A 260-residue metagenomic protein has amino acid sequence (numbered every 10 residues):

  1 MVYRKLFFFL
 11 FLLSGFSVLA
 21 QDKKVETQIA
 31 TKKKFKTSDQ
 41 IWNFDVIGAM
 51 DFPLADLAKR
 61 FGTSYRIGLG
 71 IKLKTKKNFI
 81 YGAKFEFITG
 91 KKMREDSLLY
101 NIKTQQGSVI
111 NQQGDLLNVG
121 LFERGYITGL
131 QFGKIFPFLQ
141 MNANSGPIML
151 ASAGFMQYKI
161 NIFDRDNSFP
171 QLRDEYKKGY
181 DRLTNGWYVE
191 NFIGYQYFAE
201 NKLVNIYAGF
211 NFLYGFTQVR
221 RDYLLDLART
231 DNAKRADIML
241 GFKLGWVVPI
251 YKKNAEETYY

Functional and structural regions predicted by a protein language model:
M1-T37, Y251-Y260: Cleavable N-terminal export/targeting peptides
Q21-K76, I80, K84, G245 (+1 more regions): Short glycine/proline- and aromatic-enriched beta-strand/turn motifs that initiate or cap beta-hairpins
T31-I41, K77-N78, F138-G146, F198-I206 (+1 more regions): Short loop/turn motifs that connect adjacent beta-strands in outer-membrane beta-barrel proteins
K33-F35, A55-R60, K91-G125, Y158-G186 (+1 more regions): Extracellular/periplasm-exposed beta-strand and loop segments of Gram-negative cell-envelope proteins, dominated by
Q40, T63-I67, F122-T128, S145 (+3 more regions): Residues that define the transmembrane beta-barrel architecture of outer-membrane proteins
V46, M50, L69-L73, F85 (+5 more regions): Residues on the lipid-exposed face of transmembrane beta-strands in outer-membrane beta-barrel proteins
G82, F122-N161: Internal, conserved structured core segments that host functional sites
N191, Y197-Y260: Predominantly the C-terminal beta-signal and adjacent terminal strand-loop region of outer-membrane beta-barrel
